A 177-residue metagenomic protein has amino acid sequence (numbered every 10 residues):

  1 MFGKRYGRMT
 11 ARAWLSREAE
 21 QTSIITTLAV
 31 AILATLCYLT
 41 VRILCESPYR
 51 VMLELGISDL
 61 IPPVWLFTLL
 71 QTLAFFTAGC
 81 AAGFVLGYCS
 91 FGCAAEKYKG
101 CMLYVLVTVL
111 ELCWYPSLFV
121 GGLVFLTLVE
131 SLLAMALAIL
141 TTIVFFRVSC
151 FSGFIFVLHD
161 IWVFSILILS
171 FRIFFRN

Functional and structural regions predicted by a protein language model:
W14-V30: N-terminal membrane topogenic signal
L15-A19, G87-K97, F146-S152: Membrane-interface helix-boundary motifs at transmembrane edges
A31-R50: Alpha-helical transmembrane segments of multi-pass membrane proteins
E46-L60: Membrane-interface helix termini and inter-helical loops of multi-pass transporters
L55-S58, G122-L133, S152-V157: Non-cytosolic membrane-interface motifs at loop->transmembrane helix junctions
S58-F76: Interfacial helix-start motif at the membrane-water boundary
C80-Y115: Helix-adjacent hinge/juxtasegments
I143-N177: Terminal transmembrane helical module of multi-pass membrane proteins
